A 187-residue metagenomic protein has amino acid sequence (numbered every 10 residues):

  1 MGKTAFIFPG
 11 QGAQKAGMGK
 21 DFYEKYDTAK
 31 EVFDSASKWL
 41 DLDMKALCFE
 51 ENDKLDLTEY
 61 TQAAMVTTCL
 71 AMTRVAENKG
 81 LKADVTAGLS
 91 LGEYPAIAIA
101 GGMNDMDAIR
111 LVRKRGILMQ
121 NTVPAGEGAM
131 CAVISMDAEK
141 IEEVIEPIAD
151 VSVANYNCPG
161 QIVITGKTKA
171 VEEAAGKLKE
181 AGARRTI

Functional and structural regions predicted by a protein language model:
M1-G2, K82, G126, C158: Residue-level preference for short coil/turn positions at secondary-structure junctions
G2-A87, I164: Helix-rich "cap/lid" substructures immediately adjacent to catalytic or cofactor-binding pockets
Q11-A13, L40, A100-I187: Alpha/beta catalytic cores of group-transfer enzymes, especially the acyltransferase/condensing modules of polyketide
G17-G19, C48, P95, I99 (+2 more regions): Residue-level recognition of conserved structural "scaffold" positions that shape functional pockets and channels
M18, T58, I97, M130 (+1 more regions): Generic anion/oxyanion-binding catalytic loop in active/binding sites
F22, A36, A96, V144-I145: Broad structural signal for hydrophobic residues in well-ordered alpha-helices, predominantly aliphatic
Q62-A132: Gly/Ser-rich oxyanion-binding loop with an adjacent helix/lid that shapes the negatively charged ligand pocket
